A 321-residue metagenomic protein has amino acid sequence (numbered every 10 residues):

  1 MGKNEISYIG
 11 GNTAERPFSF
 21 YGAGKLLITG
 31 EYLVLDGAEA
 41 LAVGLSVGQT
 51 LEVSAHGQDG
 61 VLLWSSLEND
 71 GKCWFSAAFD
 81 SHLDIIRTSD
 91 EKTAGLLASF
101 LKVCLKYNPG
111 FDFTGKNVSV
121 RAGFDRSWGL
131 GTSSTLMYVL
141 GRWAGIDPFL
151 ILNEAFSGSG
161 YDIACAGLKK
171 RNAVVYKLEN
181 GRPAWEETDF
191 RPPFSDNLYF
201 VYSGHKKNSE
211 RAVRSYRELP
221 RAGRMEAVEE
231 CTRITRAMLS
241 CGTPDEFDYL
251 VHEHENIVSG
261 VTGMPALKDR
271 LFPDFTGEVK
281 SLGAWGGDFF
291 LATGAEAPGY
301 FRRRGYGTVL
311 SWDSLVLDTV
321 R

Functional and structural regions predicted by a protein language model:
G2-A23, L27, V34, T50-T114 (+3 more regions): C-terminal nucleotide
T29-D36, A40-A42: Intrinsically disordered, low-complexity, positively charged segments
G37-E39, R126-G129: A generic structural signal for short coil/turn motifs at secondary-structure boundaries
L41-V43, S134, R214-Y216: Short, glycine/charged-enriched secondary-structure capping and boundary segments
V118-W128: Short acidic, glycine/Ser/Thr-rich loop/turn "cap" segments at secondary-structure junctions
S127-F149: DPxDG-like acidic metal-binding loop motif
